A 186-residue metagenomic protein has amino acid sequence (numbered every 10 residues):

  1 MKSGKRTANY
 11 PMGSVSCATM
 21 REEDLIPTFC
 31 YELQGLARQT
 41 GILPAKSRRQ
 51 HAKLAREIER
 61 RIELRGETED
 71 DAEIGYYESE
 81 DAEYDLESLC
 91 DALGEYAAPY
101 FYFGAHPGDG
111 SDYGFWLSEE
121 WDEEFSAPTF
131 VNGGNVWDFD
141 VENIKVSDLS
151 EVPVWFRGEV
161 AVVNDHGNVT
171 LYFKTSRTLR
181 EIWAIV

Functional and structural regions predicted by a protein language model:
M1-V186: Acidic interaction surfaces
